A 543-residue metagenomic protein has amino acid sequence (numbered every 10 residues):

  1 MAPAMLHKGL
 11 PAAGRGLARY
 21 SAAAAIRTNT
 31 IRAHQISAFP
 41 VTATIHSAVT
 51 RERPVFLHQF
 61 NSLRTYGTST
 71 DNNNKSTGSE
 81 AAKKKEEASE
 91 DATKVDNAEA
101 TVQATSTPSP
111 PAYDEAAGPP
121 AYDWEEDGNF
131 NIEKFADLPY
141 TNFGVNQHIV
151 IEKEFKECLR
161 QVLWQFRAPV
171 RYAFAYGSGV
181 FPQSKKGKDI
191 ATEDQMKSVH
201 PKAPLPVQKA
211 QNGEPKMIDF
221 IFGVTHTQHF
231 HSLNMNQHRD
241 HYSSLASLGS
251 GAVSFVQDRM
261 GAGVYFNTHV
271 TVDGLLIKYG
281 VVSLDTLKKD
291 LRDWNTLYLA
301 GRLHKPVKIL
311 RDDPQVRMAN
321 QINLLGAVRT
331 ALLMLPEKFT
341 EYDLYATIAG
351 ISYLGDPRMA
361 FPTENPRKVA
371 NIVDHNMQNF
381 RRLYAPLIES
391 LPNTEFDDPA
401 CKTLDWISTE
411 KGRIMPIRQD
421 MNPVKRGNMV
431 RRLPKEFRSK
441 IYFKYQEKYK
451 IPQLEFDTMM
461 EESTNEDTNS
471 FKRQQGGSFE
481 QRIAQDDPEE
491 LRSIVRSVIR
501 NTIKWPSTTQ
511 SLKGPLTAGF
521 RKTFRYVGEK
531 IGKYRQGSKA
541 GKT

Functional and structural regions predicted by a protein language model:
M1-P108, A112, T543: N-terminal mitochondrial targeting presequence
T70, N74-G187, D194-V199: Helical scaffold of the NTase/Pol beta-like nucleotidyltransferase catalytic core
F174-V180, F222-Q228, S352: Short, flexible loop/turn elements at secondary-structure junctions
Q183-F230: Catalytic metal-binding acidic patch
Q183-K188, H231-M235, D356, A360-F361: A short acidic (Asp/Glu
N234-M334, L344-Y345: Conserved catalytic core of two-metal-ion nucleotidyltransferases
E337-L404: Helix-loop elements that line ligand-binding/catalytic pockets
W406-T543: Charge-dense, extended regions
